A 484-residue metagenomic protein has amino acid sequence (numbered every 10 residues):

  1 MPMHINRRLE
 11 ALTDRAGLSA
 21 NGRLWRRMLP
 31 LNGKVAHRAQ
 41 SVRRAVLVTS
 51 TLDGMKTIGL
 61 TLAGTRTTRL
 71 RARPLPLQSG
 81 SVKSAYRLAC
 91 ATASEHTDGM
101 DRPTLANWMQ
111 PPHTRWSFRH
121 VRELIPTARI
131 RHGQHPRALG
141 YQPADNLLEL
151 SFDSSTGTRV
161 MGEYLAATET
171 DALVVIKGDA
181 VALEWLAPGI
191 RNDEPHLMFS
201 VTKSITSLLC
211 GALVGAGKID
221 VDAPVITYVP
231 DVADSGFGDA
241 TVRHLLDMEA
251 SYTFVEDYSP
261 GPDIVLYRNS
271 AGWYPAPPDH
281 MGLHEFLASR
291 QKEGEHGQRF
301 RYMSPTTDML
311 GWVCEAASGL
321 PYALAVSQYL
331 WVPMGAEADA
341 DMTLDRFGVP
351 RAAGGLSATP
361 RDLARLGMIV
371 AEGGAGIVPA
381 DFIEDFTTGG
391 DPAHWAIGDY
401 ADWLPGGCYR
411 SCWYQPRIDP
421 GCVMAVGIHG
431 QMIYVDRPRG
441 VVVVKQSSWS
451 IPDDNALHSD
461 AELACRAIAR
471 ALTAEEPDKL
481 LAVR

Functional and structural regions predicted by a protein language model:
M1-L24: Extreme N-terminal basic, low-complexity initiation segments that serve as generic localization/processing leaders
I5, T51, L62-T65, R69-R191 (+6 more regions): N-terminal leader/targeting segments and the immediately adjacent pre-domain N-terminus
D14, R27-P30, H37: Short glycine-rich, low-complexity segments
G17, N21, W25, N32 (+1 more regions): Periodic, rod-like helical contexts
D179, L197-D222, L245, L310-C314 (+1 more regions): Active-site SXXK
L197, G215-D257, S289-K292, P305 (+2 more regions): Active-site helix/loop module of the DD-peptidase/beta-lactamase fold, centered on the serine-lysine SxxK catalytic
T306-V313, G354-A375, Q431-S447: Active-site-proximal alpha-helical segments within enzyme catalytic domains
E337-D341, T387-V442: Active-site Gly/Thr loop motif
